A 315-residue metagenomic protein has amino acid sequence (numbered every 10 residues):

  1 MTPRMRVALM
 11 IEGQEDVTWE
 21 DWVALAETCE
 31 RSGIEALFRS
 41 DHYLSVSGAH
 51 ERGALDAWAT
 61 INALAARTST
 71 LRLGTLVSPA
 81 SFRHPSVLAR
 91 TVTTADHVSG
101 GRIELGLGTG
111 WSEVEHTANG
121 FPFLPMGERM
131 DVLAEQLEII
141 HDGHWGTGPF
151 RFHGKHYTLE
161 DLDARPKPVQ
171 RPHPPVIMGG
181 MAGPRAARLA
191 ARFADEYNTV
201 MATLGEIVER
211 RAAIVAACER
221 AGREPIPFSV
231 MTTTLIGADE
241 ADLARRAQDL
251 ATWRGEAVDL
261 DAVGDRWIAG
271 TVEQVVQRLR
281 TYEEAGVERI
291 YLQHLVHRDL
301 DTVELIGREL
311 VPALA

Functional and structural regions predicted by a protein language model:
M1-A315: Active-site-adjacent structural elements that line small-molecule/cofactor binding pockets in enzymes
